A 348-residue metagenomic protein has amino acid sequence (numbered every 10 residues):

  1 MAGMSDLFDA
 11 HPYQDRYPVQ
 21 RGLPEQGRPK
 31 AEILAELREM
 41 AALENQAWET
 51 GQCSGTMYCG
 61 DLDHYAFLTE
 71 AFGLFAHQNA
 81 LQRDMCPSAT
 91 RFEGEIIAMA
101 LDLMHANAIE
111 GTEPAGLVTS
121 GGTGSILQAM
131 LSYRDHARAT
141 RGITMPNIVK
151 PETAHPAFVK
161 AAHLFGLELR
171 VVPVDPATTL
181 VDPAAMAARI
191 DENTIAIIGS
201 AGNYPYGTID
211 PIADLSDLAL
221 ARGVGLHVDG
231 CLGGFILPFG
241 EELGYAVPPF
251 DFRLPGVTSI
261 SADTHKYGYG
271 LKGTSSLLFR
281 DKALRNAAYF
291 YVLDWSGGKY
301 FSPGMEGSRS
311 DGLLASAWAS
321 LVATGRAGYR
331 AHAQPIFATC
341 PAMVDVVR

Functional and structural regions predicted by a protein language model:
M1-E113: N-terminal entrance/gating region of PLP-dependent enzymes' catalytic architecture
M85-A89, G116-T123, K150-P151, S200: Active-site nucleophile and cofactor-binding loops and adjacent substrate-binding regions of central metabolic enzymes
E93, I97, T112-G142, F158-A161: Conserved beta-loop-alpha segment that forms the PLP phosphate-binding cup at the N-terminus of a helix
Q128-L131, V159-L164, T208-P211, I236-L243 (+2 more regions): Short acidic, glycine/serine/threonine-rich loops at helix termini
A137-E192: PLP-dependent aminotransferase-like
V181-G230: Active-site phosphate-binding strand-loop segment of PLP-dependent enzymes
E242-R348: Active-site C-terminal subdomain of aminotransferase-like
